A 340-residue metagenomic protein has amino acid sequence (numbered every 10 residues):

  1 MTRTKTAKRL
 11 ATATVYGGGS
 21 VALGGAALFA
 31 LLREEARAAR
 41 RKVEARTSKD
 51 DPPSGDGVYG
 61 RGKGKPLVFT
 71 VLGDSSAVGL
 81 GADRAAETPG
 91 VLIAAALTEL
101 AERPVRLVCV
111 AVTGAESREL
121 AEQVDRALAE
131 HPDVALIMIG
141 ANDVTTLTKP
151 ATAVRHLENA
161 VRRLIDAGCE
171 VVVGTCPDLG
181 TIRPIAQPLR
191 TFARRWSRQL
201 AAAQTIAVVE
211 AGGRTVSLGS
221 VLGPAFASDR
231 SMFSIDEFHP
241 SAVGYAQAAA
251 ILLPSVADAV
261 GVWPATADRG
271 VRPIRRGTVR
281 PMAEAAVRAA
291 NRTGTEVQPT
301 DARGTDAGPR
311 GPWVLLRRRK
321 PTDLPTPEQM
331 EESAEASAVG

Functional and structural regions predicted by a protein language model:
T2-E35, A39, Q247-G340: Conserved catalytic region of serine esterases and O-acyltransferases that act on ester linkages in lipids
E34-V110, Q123, H131: Serine-esterase "nucleophile elbow" of acetyl-processing enzymes
V71, I137, V172-G174: Structural beta-sheet core signal
S117-T152: Oxyanion-hole/transition-state-stabilizing segment in secreted/luminal serine hydrolases and related acyltransferases
D166-C169: A short helix->loop->beta-strand "cap" motif at the edges of active sites that frequently abuts
P177-G180: Short "lid" loop at the C-terminus of a central beta-strand within the Rossmann-like core of SAM-dependent
I182-V216: Substrate-gating cap/lid alpha-helix
S241: Short, conserved phosphate/pyrophosphate- and ester-handling motifs at nucleotide-, phospho-/glycolipid
